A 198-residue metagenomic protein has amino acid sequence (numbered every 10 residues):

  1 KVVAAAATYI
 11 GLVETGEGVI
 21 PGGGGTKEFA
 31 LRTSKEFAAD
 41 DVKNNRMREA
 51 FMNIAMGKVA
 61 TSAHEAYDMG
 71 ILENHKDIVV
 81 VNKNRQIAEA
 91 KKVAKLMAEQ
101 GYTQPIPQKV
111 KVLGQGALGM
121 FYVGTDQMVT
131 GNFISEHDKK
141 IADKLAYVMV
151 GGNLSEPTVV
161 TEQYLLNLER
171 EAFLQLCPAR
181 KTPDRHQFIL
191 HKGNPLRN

Functional and structural regions predicted by a protein language model:
K1-V2, A6-A7, S62-I71: Active-site-proximal glycine-rich helix-loop-beta segment
V2-A4, L72-Q86: Short acidic-hydrophobic, aromatic-tinged amphipathic segments that line or gate anion-handling sites
A4-V42: CoA-thioester-processing core
A7-L12, G16-E17, T26, F51 (+3 more regions): Generic secondary-structure boundary/loop-capping signal
L12-E17, P21-G22, T61-S62, N74 (+1 more regions): Generic structural "secondary-structure junction" signal
K35-K58, S62, D68, V80-N198: Intrinsically disordered, low-complexity segments enriched in small/flexible residues
